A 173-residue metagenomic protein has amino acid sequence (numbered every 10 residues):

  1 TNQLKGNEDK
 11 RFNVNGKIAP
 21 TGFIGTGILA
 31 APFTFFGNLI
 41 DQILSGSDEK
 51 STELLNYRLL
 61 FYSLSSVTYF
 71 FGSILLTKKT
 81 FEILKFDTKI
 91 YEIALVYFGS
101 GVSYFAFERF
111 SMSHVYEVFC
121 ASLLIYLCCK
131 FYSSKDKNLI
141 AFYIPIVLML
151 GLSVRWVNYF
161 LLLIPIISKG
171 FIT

Functional and structural regions predicted by a protein language model:
T1-L64: Interfacial juxtamembrane loops and adjacent helix segments that form the catalytic/substrate-binding surfaces
Q42-E53, G72-G101, F119, S134-Y143: Transmembrane-helix signature of polytopic, membrane-embedded enzymes that assemble or transfer cell-envelope glycans
Y62-V67, S113, L148-L152: Alpha-helical transmembrane segments of multi-pass integral membrane proteins
I93, I140-R155, L162-I166: Membrane-interface alpha helices of multi-pass inner-membrane proteins
E108-Y116: Short acidic/glycine- and proline-prone juxtamembrane loop motifs at membrane-interface regions of multi-pass membrane
L124-A141, K169: Membrane-interface transmembrane helices that cradle and orient dolichyl/undecaprenyl
S133, F160-T173: Perimembrane helix-loop-helix junctions
